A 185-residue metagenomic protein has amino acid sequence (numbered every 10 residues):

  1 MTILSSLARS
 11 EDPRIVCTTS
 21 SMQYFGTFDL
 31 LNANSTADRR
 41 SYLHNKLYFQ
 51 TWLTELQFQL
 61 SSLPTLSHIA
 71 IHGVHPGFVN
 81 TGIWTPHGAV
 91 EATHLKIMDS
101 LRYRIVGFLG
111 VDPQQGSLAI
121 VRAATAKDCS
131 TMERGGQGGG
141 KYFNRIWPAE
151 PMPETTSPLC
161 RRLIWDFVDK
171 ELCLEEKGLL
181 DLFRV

Functional and structural regions predicted by a protein language model:
M1, L47-T54, Q114-V121, R162 (+1 more regions): A structural signal for well-ordered alpha-helical segments within the folded catalytic domains of diverse enzymes
M1-G88: Rossmann-fold NAD(P)H-dependent dehydrogenase/reductase core
S6, Q59, A126-S130, L174: Generic structural signal for alpha-helix termini and adjacent loop/cap motifs
T27-S35, G88-I97, G138-P148: Juxtamembrane loop segments immediately following a transmembrane helix
A37-L43, R104-G110, P151-S157: Active-site rim elements
R39, F78, W84-P113: Alpha-helical membrane-targeting segments
S100-P148, L159-C160, K170: C-terminal helical subdomain
L159-V185: Non-catalytic terminal and boundary segments that flank Rossmann-like NAD(P)-dependent oxidoreductase
